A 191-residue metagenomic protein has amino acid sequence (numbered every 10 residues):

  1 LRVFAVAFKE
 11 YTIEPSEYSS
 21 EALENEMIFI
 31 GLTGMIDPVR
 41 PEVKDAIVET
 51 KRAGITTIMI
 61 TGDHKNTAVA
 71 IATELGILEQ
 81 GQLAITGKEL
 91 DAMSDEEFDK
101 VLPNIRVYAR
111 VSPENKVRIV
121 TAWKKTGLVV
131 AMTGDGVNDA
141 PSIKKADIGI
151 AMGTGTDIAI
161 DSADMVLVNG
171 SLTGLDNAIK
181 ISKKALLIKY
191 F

Functional and structural regions predicted by a protein language model:
L1-A122, T126, M132-T133, A140-S142: Cytosolic catalytic headpieces and adjacent flexible linkers of membrane translocases
Y108, G149-A151, V166: Short, well-ordered beta-strand core segments
P113, V117-R118, S171-F191: Soluble-to-membrane junctions at the N-terminal ends of transmembrane alpha-helices in multi-pass ion-transporting
G134, G153-G155, N169-G170: Short beta->alpha connector loops at strand-helix junctions that form conserved, small/polar/Pro-enriched
P141-K144, I160-D161, N177: Structural signature of FAD isoalloxazine-binding scaffolds in flavoprotein oxidoreductases
A159-D164, L172: Extended, hydrophilic extramembrane loops/domains of integral membrane proteins
